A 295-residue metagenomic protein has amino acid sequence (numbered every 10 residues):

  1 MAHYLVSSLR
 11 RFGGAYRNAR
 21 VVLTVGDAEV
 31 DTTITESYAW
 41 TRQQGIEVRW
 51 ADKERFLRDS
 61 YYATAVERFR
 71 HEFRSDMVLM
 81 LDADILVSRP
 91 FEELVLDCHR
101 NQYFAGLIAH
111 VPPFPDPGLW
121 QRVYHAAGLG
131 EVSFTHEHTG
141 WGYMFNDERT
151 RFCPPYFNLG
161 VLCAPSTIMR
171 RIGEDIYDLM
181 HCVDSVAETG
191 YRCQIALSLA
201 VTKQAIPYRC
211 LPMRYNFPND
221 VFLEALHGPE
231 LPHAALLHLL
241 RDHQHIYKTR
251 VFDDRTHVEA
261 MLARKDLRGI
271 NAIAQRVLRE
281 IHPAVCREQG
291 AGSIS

Functional and structural regions predicted by a protein language model:
M1-R55, F73-R74, E188, K203 (+2 more regions): N-terminal anchoring/stem segment of glycosyltransferases
R55-T64: A short, glycine-/small-residue-rich helix N-cap motif at loop->alpha-helix starts within glycosyltransferase
V78: Short aromatic/hydrophobic "clamp" motif used to bind/position activated sugar donors
D82-L86: The conserved acidic donor/metal-binding loop of glycosyltransferases
R89-A127: Conserved donor-nucleotide/metal-binding helix-loop-beta segment in metal-dependent transferases, i.e., the alpha-helix
D116-E148: Charged, glycine/proline-rich intrinsically disordered loops and linkers
G142-L159, A164-S295: A glycosyltransferase accessory/donor-loop signature
